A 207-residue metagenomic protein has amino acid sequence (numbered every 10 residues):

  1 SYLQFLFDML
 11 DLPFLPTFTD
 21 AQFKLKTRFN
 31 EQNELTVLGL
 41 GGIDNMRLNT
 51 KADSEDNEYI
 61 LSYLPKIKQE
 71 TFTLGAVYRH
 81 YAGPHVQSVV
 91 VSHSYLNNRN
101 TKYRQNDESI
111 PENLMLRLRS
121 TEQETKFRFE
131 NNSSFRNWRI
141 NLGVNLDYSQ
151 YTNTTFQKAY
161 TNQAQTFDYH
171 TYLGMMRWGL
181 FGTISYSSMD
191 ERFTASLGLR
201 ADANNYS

Functional and structural regions predicted by a protein language model:
S1-Q69: Periplasmic-side early beta-strands and strand-to-turn transitions of outer-membrane beta-barrels
K26-D44, P65-S207: Face-selective signature of the C-terminal outer-membrane beta-barrel domain
